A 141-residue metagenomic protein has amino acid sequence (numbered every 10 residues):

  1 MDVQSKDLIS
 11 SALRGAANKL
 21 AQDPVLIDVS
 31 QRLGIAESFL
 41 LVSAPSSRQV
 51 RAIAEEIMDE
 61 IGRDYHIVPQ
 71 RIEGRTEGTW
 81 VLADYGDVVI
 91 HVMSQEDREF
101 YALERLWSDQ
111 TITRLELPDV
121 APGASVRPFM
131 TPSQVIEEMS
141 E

Functional and structural regions predicted by a protein language model:
M1-Q31, P45-R48, A52, E73-R75 (+3 more regions): Long, contiguous binding/interaction regions
F39-A44: Short glycine-rich or small-residue beta-strand-to-loop segments that form or flank ligand, phosphate, metal/Fe-S
R51-P69, L82: Compact, glycine-rich, soluble single-domain proteins
